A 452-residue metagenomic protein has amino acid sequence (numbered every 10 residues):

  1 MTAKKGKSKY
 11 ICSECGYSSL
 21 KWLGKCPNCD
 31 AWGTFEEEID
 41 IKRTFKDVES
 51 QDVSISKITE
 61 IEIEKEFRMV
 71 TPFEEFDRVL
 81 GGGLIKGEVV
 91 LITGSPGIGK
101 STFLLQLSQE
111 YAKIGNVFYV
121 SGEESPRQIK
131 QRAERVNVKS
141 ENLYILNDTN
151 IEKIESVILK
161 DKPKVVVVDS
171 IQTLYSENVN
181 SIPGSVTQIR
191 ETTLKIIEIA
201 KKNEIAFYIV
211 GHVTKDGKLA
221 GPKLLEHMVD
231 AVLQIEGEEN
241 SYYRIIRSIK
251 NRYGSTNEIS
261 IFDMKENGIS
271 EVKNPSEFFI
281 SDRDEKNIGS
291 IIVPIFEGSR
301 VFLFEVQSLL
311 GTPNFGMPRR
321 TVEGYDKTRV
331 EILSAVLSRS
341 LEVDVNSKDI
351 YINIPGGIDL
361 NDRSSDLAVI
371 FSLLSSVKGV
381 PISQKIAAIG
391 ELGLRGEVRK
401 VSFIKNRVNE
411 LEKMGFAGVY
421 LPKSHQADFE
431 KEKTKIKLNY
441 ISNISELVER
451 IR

Functional and structural regions predicted by a protein language model:
A3-K7, I11-E14, S18-L80, I85-L91 (+7 more regions): Peripheral, non-AAA+ core regions of ATP-driven protein-machinery
S95, G122: P-loop (Walker A) phosphate-binding loop of NTP-binding proteins
V117-S121: Conserved RecA-like ASCE P-loop NTPase motor core of nucleic-acid helicases/translocases
P126: Divalent metal-dependent catalytic cores for phosphoryl transfer on phosphate-bearing substrates
L143-N147: Short beta-strand-to-loop elements that line the ligand-binding cleft of bilobed periplasmic-binding protein-like
